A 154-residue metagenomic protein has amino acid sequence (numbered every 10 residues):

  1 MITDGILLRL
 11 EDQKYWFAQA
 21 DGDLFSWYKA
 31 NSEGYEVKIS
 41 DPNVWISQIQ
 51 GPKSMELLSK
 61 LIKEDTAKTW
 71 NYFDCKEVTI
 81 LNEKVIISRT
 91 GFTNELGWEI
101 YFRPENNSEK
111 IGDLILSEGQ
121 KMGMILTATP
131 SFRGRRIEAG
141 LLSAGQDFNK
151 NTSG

Functional and structural regions predicted by a protein language model:
D4-G5: Catalytic micro-motifs at enzyme active sites that drive phosphoryl/nucleotidyl and oxygen chemistry
L8-G154: Conserved, structured C-terminal
